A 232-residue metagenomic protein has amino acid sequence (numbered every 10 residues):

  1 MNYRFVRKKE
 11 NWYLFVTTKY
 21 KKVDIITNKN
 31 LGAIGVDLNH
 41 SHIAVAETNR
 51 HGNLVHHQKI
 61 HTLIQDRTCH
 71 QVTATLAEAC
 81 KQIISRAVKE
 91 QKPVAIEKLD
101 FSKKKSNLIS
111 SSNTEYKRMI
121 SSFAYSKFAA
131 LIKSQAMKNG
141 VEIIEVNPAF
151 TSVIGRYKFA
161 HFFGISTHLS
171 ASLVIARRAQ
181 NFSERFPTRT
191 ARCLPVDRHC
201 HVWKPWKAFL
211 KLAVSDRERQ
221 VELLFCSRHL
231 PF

Functional and structural regions predicted by a protein language model:
M1-K9: Short amphipathic beta-strand and strand-loop transition segments with alternating hydrophobic
E10-F232: Positively charged, helix-rich recognition surfaces that bind polyanionic ligands
